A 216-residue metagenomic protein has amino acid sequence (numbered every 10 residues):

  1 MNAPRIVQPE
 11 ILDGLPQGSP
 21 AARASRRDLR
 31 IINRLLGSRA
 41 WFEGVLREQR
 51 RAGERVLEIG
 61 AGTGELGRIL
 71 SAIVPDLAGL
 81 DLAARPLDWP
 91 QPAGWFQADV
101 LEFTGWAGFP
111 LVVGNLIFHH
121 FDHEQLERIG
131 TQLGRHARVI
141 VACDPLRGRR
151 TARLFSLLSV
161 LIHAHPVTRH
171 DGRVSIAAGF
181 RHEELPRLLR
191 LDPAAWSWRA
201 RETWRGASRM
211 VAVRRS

Functional and structural regions predicted by a protein language model:
M1-R26: N-terminal, positively charged/glycine-rich alpha-helical extensions of SAM-dependent methyltransferases
S19-W41: Class I SAM-dependent methyltransferase Rossmann-like catalytic core, especially the SAM/SAH-binding loop
E54-G62: Conserved class I S-adenosyl-L-methionine
T63-E102: Class I SAM-dependent methyltransferase SAM/SAH-binding core
V113: A conserved beta-strand element that flanks and buttresses the S-adenosyl-L-methionine
F121-L133: A short, conserved alpha-helix within the catalytic core of class I
A137-P145: Conserved beta-strand signature within the Rossmann-like core of class I S-adenosyl-L-methionine
P145-L191: C-terminal alpha-helical "lid/dimerization" subdomain adjacent to the S-adenosyl-L-methionine
